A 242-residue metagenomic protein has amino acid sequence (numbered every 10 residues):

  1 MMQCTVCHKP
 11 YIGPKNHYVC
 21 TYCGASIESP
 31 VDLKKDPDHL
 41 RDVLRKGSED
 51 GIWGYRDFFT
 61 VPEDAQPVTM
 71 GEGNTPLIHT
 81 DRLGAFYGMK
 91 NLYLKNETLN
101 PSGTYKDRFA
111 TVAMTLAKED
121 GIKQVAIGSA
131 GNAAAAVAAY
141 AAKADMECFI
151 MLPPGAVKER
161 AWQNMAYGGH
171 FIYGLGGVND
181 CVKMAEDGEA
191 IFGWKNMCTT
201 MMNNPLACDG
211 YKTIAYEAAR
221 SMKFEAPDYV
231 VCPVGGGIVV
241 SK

Functional and structural regions predicted by a protein language model:
M1-K242: PLP-dependent amino-acid enzyme catalytic core
